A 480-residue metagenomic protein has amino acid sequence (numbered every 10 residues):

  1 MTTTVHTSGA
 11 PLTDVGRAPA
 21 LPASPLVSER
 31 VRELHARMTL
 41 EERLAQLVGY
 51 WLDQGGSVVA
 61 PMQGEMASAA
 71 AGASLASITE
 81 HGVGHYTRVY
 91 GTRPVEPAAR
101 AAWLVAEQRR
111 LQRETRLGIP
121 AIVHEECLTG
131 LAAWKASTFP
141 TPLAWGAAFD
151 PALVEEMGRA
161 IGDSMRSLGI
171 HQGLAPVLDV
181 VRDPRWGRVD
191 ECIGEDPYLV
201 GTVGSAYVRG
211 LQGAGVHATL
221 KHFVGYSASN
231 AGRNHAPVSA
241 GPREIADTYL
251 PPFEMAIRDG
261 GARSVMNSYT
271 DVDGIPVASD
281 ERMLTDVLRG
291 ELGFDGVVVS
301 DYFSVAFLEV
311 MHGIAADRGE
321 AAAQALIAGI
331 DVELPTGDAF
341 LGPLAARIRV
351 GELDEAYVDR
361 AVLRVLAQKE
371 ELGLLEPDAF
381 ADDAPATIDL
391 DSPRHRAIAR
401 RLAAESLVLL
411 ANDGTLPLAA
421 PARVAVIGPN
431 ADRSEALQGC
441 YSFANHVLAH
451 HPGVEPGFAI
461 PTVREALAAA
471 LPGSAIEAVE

Functional and structural regions predicted by a protein language model:
T2-E480: Glycoside hydrolase catalytic-domain context in secreted enzymes
